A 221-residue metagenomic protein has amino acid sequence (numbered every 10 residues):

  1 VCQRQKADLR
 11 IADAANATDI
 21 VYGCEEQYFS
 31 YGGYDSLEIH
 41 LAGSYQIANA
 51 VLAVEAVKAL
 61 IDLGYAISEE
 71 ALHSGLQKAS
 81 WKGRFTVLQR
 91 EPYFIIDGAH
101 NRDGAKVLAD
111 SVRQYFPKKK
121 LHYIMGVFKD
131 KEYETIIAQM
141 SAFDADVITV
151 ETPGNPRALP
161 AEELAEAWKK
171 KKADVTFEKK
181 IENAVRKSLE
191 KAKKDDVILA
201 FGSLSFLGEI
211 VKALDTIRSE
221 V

Functional and structural regions predicted by a protein language model:
V1-K6, R10, C24-E26, Y93-I96 (+2 more regions): C-terminal helical cap/extension that packs against the catalytic core of soluble nucleotide-cofactor enzymes
I11-A14, E69, Q89, K179: Short loop/edge segments at beta-strand edges and connector loops that shape dinucleotide/nucleotide cofactor-binding
A14-G23: A conserved short coil-to-beta-strand element within the FAD-binding core of flavoproteins
E25-D146: Nucleotide phosphate-binding/pyrophosphate-handling subdomain across enzymes that bind or process nucleotide phosphates
L52, A192-F201, F206: Short SAM/SAH-binding signature in class I
L60-I61, V112, F116, W168 (+2 more regions): Active-site catalytic pocket residues across diverse enzymes, especially alpha/beta-hydrolases
K106, E134, R186, G208-E209: Alpha-helical elements of the RecA-like P-loop NTPase motor core of helicases
L204-V221: Glycine/aspartate-rich loop-and-adjacent alpha/beta segment that forms the canonical ThDP
